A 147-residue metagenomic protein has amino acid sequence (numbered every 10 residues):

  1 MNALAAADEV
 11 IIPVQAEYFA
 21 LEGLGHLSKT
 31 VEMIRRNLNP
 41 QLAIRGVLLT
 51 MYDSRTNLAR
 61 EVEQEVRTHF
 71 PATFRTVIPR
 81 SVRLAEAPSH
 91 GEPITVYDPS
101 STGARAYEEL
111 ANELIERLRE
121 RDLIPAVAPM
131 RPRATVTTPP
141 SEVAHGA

Functional and structural regions predicted by a protein language model:
M1-V82: Conserved catalytic-core segment of NTP-binding enzymes
G25, K29, R105-N112: Short, contiguous clusters of charged residues that form electrostatic/catalytic patches at enzyme active sites, used
Q41, R121-P125: Short, polar/charged, Gly/Pro-enriched helix-capping and turn/loop motifs at alpha-helix termini and inter-helix linkers
L58-R60, A87-H90: Short aromatic-enriched loop/helix-cap "lid" or pocket-rim segments at secondary-structure transitions that line
P88-E109: C-terminal boundary of histidine-terminating zinc-finger modules
E109-R121: C-terminal alpha-helix
I124-A144: Long, low-complexity intrinsically disordered regions
